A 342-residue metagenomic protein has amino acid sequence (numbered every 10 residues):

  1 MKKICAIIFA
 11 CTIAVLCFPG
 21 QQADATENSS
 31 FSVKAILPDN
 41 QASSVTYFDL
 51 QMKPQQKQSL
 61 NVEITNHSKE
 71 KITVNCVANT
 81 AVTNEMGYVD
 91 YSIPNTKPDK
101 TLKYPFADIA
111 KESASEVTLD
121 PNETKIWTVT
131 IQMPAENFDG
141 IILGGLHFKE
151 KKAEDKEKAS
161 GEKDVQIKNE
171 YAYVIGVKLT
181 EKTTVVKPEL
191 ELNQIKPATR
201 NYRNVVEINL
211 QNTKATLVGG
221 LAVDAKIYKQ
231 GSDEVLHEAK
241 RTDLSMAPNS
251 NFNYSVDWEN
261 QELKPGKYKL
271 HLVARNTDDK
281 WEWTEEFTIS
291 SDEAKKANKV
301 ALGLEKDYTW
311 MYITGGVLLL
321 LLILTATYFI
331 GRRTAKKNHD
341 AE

Functional and structural regions predicted by a protein language model:
N28-K57, V186-P188, P197: N-terminal edge beta-strand
I36, T73-E85, D90-D99, F148-K149 (+1 more regions): Short acidic, flexible loop segments centered on an aromatic residue
S44, Q55-N61, K125-W127, D139-G145 (+1 more regions): Short, solvent-exposed loop/turn segments enriched in Ser/Thr/Gly
L50-E70, I131, R200-T213: Short beta-strand elements of extracellular/lumenal beta-sandwich folds
I72, I142, L146, G266-A274: A short tyrosine-centered beta-strand micro-motif
T96-N137, Q230-L263: Intrinsically disordered, low-complexity Pro/Gly/Ser/Thr-rich segments with frequent PxxP/GP/PP motifs and embedded
T183-M311: Membrane-proximal extracellular "stem/stalk" segments of glycoproteins immediately N-terminal to a transmembrane helix
S290-E342: C-terminal single-pass membrane-anchor helix
